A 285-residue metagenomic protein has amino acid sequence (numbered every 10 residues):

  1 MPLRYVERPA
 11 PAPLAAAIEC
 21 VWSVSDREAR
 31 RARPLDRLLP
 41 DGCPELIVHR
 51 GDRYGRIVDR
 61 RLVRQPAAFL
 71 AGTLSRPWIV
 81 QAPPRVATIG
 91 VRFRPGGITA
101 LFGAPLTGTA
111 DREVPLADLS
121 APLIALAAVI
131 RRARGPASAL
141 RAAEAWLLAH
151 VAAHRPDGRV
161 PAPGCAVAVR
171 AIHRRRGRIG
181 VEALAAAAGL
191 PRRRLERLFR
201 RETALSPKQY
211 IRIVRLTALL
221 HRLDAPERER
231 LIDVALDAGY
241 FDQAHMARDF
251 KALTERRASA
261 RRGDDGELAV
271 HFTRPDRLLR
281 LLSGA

Functional and structural regions predicted by a protein language model:
M1-R192, E202-P207, H221-F241, R257-A285: Alpha-helical bundle regulatory/interaction domains
F199, I211, F250, R262: DNA major-groove recognition helix of helix-turn-helix
